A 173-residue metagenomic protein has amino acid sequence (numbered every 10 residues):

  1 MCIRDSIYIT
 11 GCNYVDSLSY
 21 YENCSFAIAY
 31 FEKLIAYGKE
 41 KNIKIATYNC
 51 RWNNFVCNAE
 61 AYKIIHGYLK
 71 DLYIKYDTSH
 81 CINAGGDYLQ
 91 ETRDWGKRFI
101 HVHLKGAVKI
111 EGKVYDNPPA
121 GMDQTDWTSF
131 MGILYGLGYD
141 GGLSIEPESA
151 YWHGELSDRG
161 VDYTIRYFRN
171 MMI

Functional and structural regions predicted by a protein language model:
R4-Y73, N83: Active-site acidic/histidine proton-transfer and metal-coordination neighborhood in alpha/beta enzyme cores
D5, A36, V56-Y76, I82-I173: Histidine-acidic metal/acid-base catalytic patches
